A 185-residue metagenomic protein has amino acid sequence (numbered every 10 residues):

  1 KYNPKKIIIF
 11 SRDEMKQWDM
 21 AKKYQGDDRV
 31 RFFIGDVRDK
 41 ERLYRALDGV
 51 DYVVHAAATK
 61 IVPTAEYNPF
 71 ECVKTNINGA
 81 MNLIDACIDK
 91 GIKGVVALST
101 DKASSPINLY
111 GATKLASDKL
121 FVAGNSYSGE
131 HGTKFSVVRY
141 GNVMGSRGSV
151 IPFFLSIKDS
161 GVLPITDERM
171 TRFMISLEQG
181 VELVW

Functional and structural regions predicted by a protein language model:
N3-K16: Conserved glycine-rich Rossmann-like NAD(P)H-binding loop of the short-chain dehydrogenase/reductase
S11, F33-I34, K74, D167: Conserved residues in the N-terminal Rossmann fold of short-chain dehydrogenase/reductase
M15, R38, N78: Adenine-nucleotide cofactor-binding loop residues
Q25-G26, R31-Y52: Conserved Rossmann-fold cofactor-binding substructure of NAD(P)-dependent oxidoreductases
F32, C72, V95, F135-V138: Hydrophobic/aromatic anchor residues within beta-strands of the central parallel beta-sheet of Rossmann-like
Y52-H55, T59-L115, K119: Conserved Rossmann-fold NAD(P)-dependent oxidoreductase catalytic core, especially the SDR/UDP-sugar
I107-Y110, L115-W185: NAD(P)-dependent short-chain dehydrogenase/reductase
